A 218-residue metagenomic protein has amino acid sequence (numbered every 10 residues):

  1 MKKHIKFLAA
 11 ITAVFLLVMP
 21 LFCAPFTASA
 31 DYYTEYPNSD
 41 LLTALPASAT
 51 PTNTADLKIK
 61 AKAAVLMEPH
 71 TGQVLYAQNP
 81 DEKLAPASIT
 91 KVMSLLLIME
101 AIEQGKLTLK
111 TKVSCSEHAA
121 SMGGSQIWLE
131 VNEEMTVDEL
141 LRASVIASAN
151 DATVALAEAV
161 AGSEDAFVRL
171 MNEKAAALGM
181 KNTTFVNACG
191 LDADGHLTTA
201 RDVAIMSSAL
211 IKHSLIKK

Functional and structural regions predicted by a protein language model:
M1-K2, S144: Soluble, non-transmembrane domains of envelope/secretory-pathway proteins that act on or interact with carbohydrate
K3-H4, L140: Hydrophobic, aromatic-rich alpha-helical transmembrane segments and their membrane-interface anchor motifs
H4-A28: Sec-dependent N-terminal signal peptides of Gram-positive bacterial secreted proteins and lipoproteins
A30-R201, I205-S214: Active-site-adjacent loops and short helices of periplasmic peptidoglycan-processing enzymes
K217-K218: A penicillin-recognizing enzyme superfamily signal
